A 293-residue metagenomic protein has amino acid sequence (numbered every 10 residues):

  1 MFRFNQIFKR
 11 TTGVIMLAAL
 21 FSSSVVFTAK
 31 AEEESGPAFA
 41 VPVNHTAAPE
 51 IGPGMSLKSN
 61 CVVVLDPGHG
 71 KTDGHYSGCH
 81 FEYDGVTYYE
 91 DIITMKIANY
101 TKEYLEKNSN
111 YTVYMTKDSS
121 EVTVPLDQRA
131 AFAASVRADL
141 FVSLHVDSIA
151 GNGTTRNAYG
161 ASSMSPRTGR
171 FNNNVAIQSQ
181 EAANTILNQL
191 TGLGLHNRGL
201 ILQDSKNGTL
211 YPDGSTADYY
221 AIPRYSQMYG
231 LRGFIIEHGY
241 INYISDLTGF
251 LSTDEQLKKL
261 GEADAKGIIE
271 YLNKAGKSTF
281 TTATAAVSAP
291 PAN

Functional and structural regions predicted by a protein language model:
F2-K30: Sec-dependent N-terminal signal peptides of Gram-positive bacterial secreted proteins and lipoproteins
S22-P42, F280-T282: Sec-dependent signal peptide cleavage junction
F39-F132, V136, G153-N157, R167 (+1 more regions): Active-site histidine-acidic residue metal-binding/catalytic motifs, centered on HxH/HExxH-like signatures
V62-P67, T112-K117, D139-H145, S162-S165 (+3 more regions): Structural recognition of the beta-strand scaffold that forms the well-ordered cores of secreted hydrolase catalytic
V64, A150-G151, I201-P290: Active-site-adjacent mobile loop/cap segments within catalytic or ligand-binding domains
H69-T72, D118-T123, V146-G151, T168-N172 (+3 more regions): Solvent-exposed loop/turn segments at secondary-structure junctions within structured extracellular/periplasmic domains
M95-K102, L126-A130, A138, S179-L187 (+3 more regions): Extracytoplasmic/secreted envelope proteins and their assembly/folding machinery, especially bacterial periplasmic
N174-S205: Acidic, glycine-rich loop-and-strand cores that form catalytic or ligand-binding grooves in diverse globular domains
